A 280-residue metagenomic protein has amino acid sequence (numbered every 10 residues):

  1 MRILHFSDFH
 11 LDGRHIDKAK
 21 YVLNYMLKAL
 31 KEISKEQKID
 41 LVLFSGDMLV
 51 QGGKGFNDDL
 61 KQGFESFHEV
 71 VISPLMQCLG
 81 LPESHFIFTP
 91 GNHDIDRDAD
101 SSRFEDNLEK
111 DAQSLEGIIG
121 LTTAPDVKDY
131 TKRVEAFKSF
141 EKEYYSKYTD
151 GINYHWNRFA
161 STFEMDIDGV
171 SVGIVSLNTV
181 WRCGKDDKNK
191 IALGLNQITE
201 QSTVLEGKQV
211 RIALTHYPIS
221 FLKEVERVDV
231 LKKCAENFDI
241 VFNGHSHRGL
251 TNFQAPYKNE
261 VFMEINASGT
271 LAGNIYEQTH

Functional and structural regions predicted by a protein language model:
M1-G13, S171-C183, I212-H216, M263-G269: Active-site-proximal beta-strand elements of phosphoester/diester hydrolases
M1-S66, V71-F86, D96-R97, E200-G207: N-terminal active-site segment of His-dependent metallophosphoesterases
D8, G46-D47, G91, L177 (+2 more regions): Active-site glycine-centered loops adjacent to acidic/histidine catalytic or metal-binding residues that shape
D12-G13, V50-G53, D94-A99, R182-K185 (+3 more regions): Short catalytic/ligand-binding loop motif for oxyanion handling, primarily in non-cytosolic enzymes, centered on
A19-I33, T149-E164, D187-T203, L222: A Trp-anchored, charged/polar loop motif used as the substrate-binding/catalytic surface of acyl/ester-handling
G46, L205-L222: Short acidic, glycine-rich surface-loop motifs adjacent to enzyme active sites
E65-N189: Extended active-site neighborhood of metal-dependent phosphoesterases/phosphodiesterases
G169, S220-H280: Conserved beta-sheet core of the metallophosphoesterase superfamily
